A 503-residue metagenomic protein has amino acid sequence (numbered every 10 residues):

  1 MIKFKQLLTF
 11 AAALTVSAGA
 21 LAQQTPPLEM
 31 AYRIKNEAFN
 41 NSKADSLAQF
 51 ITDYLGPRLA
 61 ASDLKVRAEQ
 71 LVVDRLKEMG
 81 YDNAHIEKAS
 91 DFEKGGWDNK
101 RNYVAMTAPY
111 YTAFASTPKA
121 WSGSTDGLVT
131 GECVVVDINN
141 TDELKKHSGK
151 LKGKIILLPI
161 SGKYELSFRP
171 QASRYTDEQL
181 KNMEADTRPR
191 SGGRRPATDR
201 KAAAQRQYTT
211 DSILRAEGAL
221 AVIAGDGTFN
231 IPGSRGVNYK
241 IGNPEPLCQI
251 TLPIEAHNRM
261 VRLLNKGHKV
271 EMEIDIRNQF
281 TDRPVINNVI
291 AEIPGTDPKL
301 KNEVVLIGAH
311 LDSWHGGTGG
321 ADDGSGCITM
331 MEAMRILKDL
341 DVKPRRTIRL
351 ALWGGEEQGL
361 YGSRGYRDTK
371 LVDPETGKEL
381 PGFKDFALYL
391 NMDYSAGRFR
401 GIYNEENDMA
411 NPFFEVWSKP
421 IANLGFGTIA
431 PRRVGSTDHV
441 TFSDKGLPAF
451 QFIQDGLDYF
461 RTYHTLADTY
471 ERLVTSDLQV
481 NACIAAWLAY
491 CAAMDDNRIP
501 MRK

Functional and structural regions predicted by a protein language model:
M1-A11: Bacterial N-terminal signal peptides that target proteins for export
S17-A18: N-terminal signal peptide c-region/cleavage motif recognized by signal peptidases
P26-S62, F229, S234-G242, D312 (+2 more regions): N-terminal capping segment at the start of a domain
P27-E29, R33, Q49, D53-P189: Noncatalytic luminal/extracellular "stalk/propeptide" segments of secretory-pathway proteins
L28-M30, A113-A115, A120-K146, Y239-G320 (+2 more regions): Soluble metallo-hydrolase cores and metallopeptidase-like ectodomains found primarily in the secretory/periplasmic
A31-F39, D53-L64, A120, S124 (+12 more regions): Second-shell loop/turn segments in exported
G192, P196-A204, D211, R215 (+4 more regions): Active-site-adjacent substrate-binding region of metalloamidase/peptidase-like peptide-processing proteins
T209, V285-N288, S313-F413: Acidic/histidine-rich catalytic neighborhood of metal-dependent amide-processing enzymes
